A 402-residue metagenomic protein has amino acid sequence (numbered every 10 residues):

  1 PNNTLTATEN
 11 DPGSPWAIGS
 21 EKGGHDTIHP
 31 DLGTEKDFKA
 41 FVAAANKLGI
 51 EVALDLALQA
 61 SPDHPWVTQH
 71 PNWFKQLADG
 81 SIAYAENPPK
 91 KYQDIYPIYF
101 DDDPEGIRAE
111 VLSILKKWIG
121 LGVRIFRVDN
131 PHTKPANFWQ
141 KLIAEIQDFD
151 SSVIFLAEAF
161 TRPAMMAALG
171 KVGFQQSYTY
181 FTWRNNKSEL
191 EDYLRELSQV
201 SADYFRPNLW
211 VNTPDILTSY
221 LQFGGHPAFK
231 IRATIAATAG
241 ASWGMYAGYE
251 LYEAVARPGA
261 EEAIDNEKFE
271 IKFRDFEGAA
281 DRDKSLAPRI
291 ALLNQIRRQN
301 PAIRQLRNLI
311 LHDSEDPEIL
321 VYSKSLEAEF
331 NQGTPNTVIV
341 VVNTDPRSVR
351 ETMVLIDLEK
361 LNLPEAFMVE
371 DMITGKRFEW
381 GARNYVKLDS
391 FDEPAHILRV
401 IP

Functional and structural regions predicted by a protein language model:
P1-L112, G120, R127, H132-A164 (+1 more regions): Acidic/aromatic-lined carbohydrate-recognition and catalytic surfaces of CAZymes acting on diverse glycans
E21, G122-R124, W210, A239: Short loop/turn motifs at secondary-structure junctions
F38-F41, E51, Q140-L142, D192-R195 (+3 more regions): Short alpha-helical segments and helix-capping/turn motifs at coil-helix boundaries
V42, L115-I119, I143, A233-A237 (+1 more regions): Non-transmembrane alpha-helical segments in soluble domains of secreted/periplasmic/extracellular proteins
L48-V52, A60, G122, I146-V153 (+3 more regions): A generic secondary-structure signal for well-formed alpha-helical elements
L58-A60, I119, R124-I125, H132-K134 (+10 more regions): Short, solvent-exposed loop/turn segments at secondary-structure junctions
Q69-K90, A144, D148-Y246, Y252 (+2 more regions): Glycan-recognition surfaces
D148-F149, L169-Q175, S188-D203, M245 (+1 more regions): Carbohydrate-interacting/catalytic domains
